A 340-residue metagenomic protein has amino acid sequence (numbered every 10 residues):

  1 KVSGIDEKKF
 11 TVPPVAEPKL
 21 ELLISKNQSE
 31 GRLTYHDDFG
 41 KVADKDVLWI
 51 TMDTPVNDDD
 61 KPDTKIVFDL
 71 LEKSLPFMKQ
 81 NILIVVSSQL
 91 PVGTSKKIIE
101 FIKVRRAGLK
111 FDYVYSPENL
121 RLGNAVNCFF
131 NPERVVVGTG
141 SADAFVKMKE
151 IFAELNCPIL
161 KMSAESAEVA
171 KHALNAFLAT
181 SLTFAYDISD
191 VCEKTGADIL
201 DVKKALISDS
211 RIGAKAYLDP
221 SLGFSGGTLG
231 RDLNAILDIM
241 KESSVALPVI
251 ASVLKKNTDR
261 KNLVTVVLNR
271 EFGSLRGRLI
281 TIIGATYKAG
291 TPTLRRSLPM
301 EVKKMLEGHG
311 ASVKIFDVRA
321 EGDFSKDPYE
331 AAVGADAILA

Functional and structural regions predicted by a protein language model:
K1-A340: Structural/interface elements that position substrates and couple domains in central-metabolism enzymes
